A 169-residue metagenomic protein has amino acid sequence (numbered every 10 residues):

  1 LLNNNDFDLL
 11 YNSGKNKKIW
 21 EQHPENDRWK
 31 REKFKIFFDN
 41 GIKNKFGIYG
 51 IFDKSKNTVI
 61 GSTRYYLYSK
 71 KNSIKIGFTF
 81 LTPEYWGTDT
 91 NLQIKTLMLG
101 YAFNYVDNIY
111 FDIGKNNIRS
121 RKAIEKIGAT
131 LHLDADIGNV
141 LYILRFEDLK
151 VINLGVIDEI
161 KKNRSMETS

Functional and structural regions predicted by a protein language model:
L1-G87, Y101, N108, H132-S169: GNAT-family acyltransferases
D27, G114-N116: Short beta->alpha junction loops/turns
L81, G87-Y101, K122-K126: Conserved acetyl-CoA-binding loop-helix of GNAT-fold acetyltransferases
I109-I113: Conserved hydrophobic beta-strand within the GNAT/NAT acetyltransferase core sheet that lines the active-site cleft
N116-L133: Conserved active-site alpha-helix within GNAT-family acetyltransferase domains
